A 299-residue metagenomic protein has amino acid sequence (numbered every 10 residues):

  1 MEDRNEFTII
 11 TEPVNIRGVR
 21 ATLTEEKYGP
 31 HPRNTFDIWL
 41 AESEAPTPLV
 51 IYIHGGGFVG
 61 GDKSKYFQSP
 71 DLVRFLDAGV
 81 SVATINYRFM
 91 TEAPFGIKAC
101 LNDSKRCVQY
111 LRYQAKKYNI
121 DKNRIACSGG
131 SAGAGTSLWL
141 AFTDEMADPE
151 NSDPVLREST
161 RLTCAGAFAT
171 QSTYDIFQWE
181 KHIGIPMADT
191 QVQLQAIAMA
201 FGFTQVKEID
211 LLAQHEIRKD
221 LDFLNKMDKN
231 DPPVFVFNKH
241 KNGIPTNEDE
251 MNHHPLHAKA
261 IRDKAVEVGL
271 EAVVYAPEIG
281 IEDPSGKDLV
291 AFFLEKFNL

Functional and structural regions predicted by a protein language model:
E2-A45, D228: N-terminal cap/lid segment of alpha/beta-hydrolase-fold proteins
E12-G18, I176-K226, P232, H253: Mobile cap/lid helix-loop segments that gate and shape the active-site cleft of serine hydrolases
D37, V234-D249, P255-L299: C-terminal catalytic histidine-bearing segment of alpha/beta-hydrolase fold enzymes
P46-G57: Short beta-strand element of the alpha/beta-hydrolase
G56, S81, N86-A93, Q171 (+2 more regions): Short beta-to-alpha linker loops that shape the active-site pocket of alpha/beta-hydrolase fold enzymes
G57-K63, V82, Y110: Serine-hydrolase catalytic-loop signature spanning alpha/beta hydrolases and amidase-signature enzymes
S64-T84: Short amphipathic alpha-helix adjacent to the substrate-entry channel of hydrolases
R106-G184: Primarily recognizes the serine-hydrolase "nucleophile elbow" in alpha/beta-hydrolase and SGNH/GDSL folds
